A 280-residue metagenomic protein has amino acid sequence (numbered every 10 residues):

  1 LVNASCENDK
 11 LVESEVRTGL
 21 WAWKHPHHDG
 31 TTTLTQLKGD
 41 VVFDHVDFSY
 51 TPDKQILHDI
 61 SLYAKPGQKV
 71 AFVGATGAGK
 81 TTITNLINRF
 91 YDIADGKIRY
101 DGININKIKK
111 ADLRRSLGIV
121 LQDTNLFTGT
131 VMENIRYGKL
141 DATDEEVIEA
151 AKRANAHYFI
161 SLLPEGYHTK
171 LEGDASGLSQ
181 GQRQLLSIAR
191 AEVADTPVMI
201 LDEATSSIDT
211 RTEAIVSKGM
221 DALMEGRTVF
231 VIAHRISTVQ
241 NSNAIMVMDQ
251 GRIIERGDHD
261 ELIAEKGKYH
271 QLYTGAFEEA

Functional and structural regions predicted by a protein language model:
A4-A280: ABC-type nucleotide-binding domain
